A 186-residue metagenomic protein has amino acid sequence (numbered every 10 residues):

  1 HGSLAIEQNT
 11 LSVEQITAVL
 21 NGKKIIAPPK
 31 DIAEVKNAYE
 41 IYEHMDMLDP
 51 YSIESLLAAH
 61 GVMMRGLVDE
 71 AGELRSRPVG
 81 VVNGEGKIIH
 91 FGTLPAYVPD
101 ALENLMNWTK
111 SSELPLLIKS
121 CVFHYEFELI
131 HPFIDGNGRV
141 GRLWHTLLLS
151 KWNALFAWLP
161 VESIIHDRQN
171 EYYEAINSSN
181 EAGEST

Functional and structural regions predicted by a protein language model:
H1-T186: FIC/Doc superfamily catalytic core
